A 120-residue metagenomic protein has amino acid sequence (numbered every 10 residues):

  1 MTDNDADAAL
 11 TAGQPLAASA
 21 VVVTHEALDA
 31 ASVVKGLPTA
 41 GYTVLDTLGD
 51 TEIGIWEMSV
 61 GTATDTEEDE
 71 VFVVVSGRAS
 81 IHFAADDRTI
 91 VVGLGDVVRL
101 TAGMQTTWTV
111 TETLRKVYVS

Functional and structural regions predicted by a protein language model:
M1-I55: A short, N-terminal "cap"/entry segment at the start of jelly-roll beta-barrel domains of the cupin/DSBH fold
L28-A30, V60, L94-V98: A short, sequence-level motif marking secondary-structure junctions
T47-E67, T101-A102: Conserved short histidine dyad/triad with adjacent acidic residue
G54, R88-I90, T106: Short beta-strand segments
D65-L94: A short beta-strand-loop-beta hairpin characteristic of the jelly-roll/cupin
H82, V97-V98, A102: Portal/gating segments that form or line small-molecule/metal binding sites
G93-L94, A102-S120: Ligand-binding loop in jelly-roll beta-barrel domains
